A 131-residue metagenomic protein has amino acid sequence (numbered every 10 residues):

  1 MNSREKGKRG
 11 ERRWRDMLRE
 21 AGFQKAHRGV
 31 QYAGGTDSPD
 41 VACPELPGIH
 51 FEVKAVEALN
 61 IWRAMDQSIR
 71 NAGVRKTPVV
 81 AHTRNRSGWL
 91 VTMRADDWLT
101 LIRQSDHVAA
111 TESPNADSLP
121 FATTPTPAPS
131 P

Functional and structural regions predicted by a protein language model:
M1-P131: Catalytic phosphate/metal-binding cores of nucleic-acid and nucleotide-processing enzymes, i.e., regions that mediate
